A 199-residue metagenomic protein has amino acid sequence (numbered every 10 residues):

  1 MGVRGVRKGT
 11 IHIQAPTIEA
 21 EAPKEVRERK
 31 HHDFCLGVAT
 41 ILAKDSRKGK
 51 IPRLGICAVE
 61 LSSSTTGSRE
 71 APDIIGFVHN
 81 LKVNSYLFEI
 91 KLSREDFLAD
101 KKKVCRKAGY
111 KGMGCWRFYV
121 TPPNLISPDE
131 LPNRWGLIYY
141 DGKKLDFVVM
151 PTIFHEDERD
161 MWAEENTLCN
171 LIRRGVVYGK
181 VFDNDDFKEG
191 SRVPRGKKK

Functional and structural regions predicted by a protein language model:
G2-R53, V78, D129-K199: Non-catalytic C-terminal interaction segments of nucleic acid-processing enzymes
C35, A39-A43, S64, R69-D73: Gly/Pro/Ser/Thr-rich low-complexity, intrinsically disordered segments predominantly at protein N-termini
S46-G67: A short acidic/basic microdomain associated with nuclease active sites
R53-G55, K82-N84, C115: Short coil/turn segments at beta-strand junctions that form active-site/ligand-binding loops
A58, I75, I138: Residues in well-ordered beta-strands of folded domains
S62, I75, K91: Anionic group-transfer/hydrolysis microenvironments
R69-L87: Active-site beta-strand-loop-beta-strand hairpin of nuclease catalytic cores that positions key catalytic residues
S85-Y86, L92-G136: Catalytic cores of nucleic-acid endonucleases
